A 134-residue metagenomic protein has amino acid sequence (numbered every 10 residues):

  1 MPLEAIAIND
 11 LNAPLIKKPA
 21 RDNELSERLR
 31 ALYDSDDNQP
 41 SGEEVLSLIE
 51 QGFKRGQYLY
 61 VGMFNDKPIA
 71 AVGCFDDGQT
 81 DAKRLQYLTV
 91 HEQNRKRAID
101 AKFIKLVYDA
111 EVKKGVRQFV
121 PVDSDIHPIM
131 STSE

Functional and structural regions predicted by a protein language model:
P2-E44: Short amphipathic alpha-helix that is part of the acyltransferase structural core
D37-L59, M63-F64: Active-site rim helix/loop that mediates acceptor-substrate recognition in acyltransferases
L48-Q51, F75, L106-A110: A generic secondary-structure signal
Q57, T80-A82, Q118: A generic structural signal for beta-strand entry/edge sites
V61, K67-D76, A82-R84, T89: Conserved beta-strand in the GNAT
V90, K96-E111: Conserved acetyl-CoA-binding loop-helix of GNAT-fold acetyltransferases
E111-D125: Conserved GNAT acetyl-CoA-binding A-motif
V122-E134: Acyl-donor (CoA/ACP) binding surface of acyl/acetyltransferases
